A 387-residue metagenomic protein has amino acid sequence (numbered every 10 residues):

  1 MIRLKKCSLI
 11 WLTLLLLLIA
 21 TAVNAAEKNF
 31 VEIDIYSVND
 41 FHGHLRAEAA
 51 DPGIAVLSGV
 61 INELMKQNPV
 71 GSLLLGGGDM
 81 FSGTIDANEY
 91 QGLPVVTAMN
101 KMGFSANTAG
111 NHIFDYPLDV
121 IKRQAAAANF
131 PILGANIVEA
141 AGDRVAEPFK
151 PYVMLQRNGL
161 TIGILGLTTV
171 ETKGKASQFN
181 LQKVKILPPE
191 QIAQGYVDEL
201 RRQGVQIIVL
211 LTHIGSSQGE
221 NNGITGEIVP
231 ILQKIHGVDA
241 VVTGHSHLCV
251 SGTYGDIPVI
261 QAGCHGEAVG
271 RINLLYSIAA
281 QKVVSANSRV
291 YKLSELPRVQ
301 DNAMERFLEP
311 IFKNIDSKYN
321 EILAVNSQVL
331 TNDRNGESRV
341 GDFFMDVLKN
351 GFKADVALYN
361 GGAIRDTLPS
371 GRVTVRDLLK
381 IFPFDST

Functional and structural regions predicted by a protein language model:
I2-W11: Bacterial N-terminal signal peptides that target proteins for export
W11-A20: Bacterial N-terminal signal peptides
A25-E309, K313, N335-G351, A357-Y359: Acidic, metal/ion-coordinating pockets
P189-Q191, R339, I364-V373: A general structural motif
G219-I224, P369-V375: Short glycine/threonine-rich loop-to-helix capping motif typified by GTGT followed within a few residues by an Asp-Pro
R289-K292, V325-L330, L358-L368: A glycine-rich phosphate-binding loop feature that marks nucleotide/adenosyl-phosphate handling sites
Y319-R339: Glycine-rich phosphate/diphosphate-binding loops and the adjacent beta-loop-alpha structural elements that coordinate
R372-T387: C-terminal catalytic subdomain
